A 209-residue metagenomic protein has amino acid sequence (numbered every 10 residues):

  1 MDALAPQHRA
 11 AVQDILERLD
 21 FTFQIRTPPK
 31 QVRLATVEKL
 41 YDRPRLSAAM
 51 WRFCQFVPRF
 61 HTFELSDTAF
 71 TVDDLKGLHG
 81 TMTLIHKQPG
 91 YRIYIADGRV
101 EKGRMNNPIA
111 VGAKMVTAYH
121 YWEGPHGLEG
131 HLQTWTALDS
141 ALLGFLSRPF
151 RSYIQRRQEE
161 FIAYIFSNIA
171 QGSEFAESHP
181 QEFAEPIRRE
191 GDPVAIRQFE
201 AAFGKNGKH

Functional and structural regions predicted by a protein language model:
M1-A5, H120-H209: Terminal "cap-and-tail" regions of soluble proteins that handle hydrophobic small molecules
M1-D67: Hydrophobic ligand-binding cavity/cleft-lining segments
T22-P29, K39, Y91-I95, K114-A118 (+1 more regions): Ordered hydrophobic segments in well-structured contexts
Q31, Q88, G124-H126: Solvent-exposed loop and beta-edge segments used for protein-protein assembly and interaction
S47, R99-G103, A137-A141: Solvent-exposed loop/turn segments at secondary-structure junctions within structured extracellular/periplasmic domains
R52-F53, P108-A113: "Short basic amphipathic alpha-helical interaction patches in structured regions
H61-A110: Glycine-rich portal/gate segments that line the openings of hydrophobic small-molecule binding cavities
H79-H86, G112-E123, T134: Hydrophobic/aromatic beta-strand elements that line small-molecule binding cavities or substrate pockets in beta-rich
